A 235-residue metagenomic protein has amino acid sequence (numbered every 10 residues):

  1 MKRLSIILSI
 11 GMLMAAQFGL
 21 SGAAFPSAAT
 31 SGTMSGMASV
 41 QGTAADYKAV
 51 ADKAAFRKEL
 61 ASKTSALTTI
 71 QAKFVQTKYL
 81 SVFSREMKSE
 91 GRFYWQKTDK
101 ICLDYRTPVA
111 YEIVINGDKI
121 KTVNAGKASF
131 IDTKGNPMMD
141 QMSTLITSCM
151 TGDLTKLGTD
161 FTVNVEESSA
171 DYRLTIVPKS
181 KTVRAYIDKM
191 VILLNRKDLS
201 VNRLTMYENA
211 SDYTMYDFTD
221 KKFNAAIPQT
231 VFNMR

Functional and structural regions predicted by a protein language model:
M1-L8: Bacterial N-terminal signal peptides that target proteins for export
S9-G19: Bacterial N-terminal signal peptides
G22-R85, T230-R235: N-terminal leader/targeting segments and the immediate start of mature chains
T64, Q141-K156: Short, solvent-exposed helix-to-loop capping segments enriched in aromatics
T64-T122: N-terminal mature ectodomain segment of secretory-pathway/periplasmic proteins
Q76-K78, D99, Y105-V109, G117-K119 (+6 more regions): A mature extracytoplasmic/lumenal domain signature
T122-S148: Acidic/charged, solvent-exposed loop-and-adjacent secondary-structure segments enriched in E/D, K/R, S/T, and G/P
I131, L154-R235: Gly/Pro-enriched, hydrophobic low-complexity segments that function as extracytoplasmic propeptides/linkers
